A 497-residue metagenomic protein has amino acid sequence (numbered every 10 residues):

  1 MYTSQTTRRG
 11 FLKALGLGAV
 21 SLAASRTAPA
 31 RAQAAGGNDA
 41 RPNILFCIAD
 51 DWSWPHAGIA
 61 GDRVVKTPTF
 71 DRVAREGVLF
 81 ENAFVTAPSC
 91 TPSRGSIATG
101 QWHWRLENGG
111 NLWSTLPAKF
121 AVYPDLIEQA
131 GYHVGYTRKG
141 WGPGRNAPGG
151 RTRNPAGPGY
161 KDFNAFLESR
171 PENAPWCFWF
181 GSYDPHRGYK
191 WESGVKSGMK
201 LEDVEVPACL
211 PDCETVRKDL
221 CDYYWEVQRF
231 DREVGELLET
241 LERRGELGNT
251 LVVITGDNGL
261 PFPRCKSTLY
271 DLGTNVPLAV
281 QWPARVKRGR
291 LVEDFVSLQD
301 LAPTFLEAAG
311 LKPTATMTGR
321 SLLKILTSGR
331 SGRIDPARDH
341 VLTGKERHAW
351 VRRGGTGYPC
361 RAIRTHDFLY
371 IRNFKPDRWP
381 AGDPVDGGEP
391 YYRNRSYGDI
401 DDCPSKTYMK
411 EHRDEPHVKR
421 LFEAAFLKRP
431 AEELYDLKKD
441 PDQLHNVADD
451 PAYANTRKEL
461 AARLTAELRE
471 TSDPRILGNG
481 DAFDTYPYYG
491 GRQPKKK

Functional and structural regions predicted by a protein language model:
Y2-E433, P441-A462, A466-R469, I476 (+1 more regions): Formylglycine-dependent sulfatase
G480-D484: A glycine-rich phosphate-binding loop feature that marks nucleotide/adenosyl-phosphate handling sites
